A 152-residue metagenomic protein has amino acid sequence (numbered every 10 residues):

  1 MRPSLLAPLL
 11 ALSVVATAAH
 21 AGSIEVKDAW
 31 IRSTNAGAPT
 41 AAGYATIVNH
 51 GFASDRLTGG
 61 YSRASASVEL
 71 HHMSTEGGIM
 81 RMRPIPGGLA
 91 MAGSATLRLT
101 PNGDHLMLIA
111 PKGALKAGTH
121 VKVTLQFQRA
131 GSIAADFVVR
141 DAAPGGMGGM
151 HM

Functional and structural regions predicted by a protein language model:
M1-P8: Bacterial N-terminal signal peptides that target proteins for export
P8-L9, A19: Cleavable N-terminal signal peptides
V14-A21: N-terminal signal peptide c-region/cleavage motif recognized by signal peptidases
G22-M152: Compact, glycine-rich, soluble single-domain proteins
